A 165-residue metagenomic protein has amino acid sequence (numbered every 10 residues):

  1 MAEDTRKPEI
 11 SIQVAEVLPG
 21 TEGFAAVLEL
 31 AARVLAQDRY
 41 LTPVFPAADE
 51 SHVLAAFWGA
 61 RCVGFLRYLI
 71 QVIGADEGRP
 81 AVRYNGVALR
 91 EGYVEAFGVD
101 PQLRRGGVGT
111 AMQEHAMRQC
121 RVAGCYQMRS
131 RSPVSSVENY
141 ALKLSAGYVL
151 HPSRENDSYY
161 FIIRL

Functional and structural regions predicted by a protein language model:
M1-E22: Conserved N-terminal entry element of GNAT/NAT acetyltransferase domains
I12, A146-L165: C-terminal "cap" of GNAT-fold acetyltransferases
L30-R67, I73: Active-site rim helix/loop that mediates acceptor-substrate recognition in acyltransferases
R61-C62, R67-A96: Conserved acyl-donor/pantetheine-binding loop and adjacent beta-alpha core of acyl/acetyltransferases and related
E95-R105, S132-P133: A short, internal acetyl-CoA/4′-phosphopantetheine-binding micro-motif in the GNAT/acyltransferase core
V99, R105-R118, S145: Conserved acetyl-CoA-binding loop-helix of GNAT-fold acetyltransferases
T110, V122, V134-P152: Conserved active-site alpha-helix within GNAT-family acetyltransferase domains
C120-S132: Conserved GNAT acetyl-CoA-binding A-motif
